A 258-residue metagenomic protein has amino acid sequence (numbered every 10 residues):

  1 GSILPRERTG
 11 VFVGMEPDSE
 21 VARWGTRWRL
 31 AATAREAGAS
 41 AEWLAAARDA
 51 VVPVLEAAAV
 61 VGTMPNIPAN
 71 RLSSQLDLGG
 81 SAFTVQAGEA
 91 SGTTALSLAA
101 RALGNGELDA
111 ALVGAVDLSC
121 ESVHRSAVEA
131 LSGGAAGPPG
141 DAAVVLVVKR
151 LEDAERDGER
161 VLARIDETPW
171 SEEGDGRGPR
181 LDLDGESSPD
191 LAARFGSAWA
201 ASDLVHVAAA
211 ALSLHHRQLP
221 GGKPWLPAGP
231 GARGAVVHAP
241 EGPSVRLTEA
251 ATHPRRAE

Functional and structural regions predicted by a protein language model:
G1-E258: Condensing-enzyme catalytic core of the thiolase-fold
